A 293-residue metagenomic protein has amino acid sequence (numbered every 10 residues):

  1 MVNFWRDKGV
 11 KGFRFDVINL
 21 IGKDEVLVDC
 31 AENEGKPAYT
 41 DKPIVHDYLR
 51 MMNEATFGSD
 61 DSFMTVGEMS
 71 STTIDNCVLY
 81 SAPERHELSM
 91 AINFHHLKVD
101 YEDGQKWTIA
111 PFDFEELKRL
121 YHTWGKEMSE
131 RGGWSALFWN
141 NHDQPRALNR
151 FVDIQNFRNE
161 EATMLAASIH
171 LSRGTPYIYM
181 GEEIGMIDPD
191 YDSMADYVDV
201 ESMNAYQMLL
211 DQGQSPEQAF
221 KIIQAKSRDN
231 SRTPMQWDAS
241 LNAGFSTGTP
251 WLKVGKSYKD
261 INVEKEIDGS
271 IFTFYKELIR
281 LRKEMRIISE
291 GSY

Functional and structural regions predicted by a protein language model:
M1-Y293: Active-site and adjacent substrate-binding regions of carbohydrate-active enzymes
